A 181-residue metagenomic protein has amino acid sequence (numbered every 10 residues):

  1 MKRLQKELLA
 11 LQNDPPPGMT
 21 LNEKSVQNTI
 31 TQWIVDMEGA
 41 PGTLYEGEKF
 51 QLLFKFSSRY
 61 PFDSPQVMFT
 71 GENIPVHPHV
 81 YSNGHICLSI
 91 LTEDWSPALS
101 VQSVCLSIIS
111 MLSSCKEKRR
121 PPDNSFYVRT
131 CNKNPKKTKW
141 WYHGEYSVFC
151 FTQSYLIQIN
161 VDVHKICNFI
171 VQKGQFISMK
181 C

Functional and structural regions predicted by a protein language model:
M1-Q5, L11-D14, D36, S64-C181: Domain-scale recognition of soluble eukaryotic interaction modules
K2, K6-E48: N-terminal onset of structured domains
P41-G42, S58, T92-P97: A generic structural motif
K55-S64: Proline-anchored loop/turn motifs at beta-strand termini and strand-loop-strand connectors
